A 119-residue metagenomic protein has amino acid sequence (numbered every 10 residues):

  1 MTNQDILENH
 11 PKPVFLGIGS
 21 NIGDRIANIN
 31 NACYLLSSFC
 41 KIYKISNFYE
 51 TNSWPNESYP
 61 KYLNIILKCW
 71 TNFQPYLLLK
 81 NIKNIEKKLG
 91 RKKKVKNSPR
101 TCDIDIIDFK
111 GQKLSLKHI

Functional and structural regions predicted by a protein language model:
I6-N9, N30: Charged, conformationally dynamic linker/hinge segments that couple catalytic or nucleotide-dependent chemistry
P11-F15: Extreme N-terminal starter segment of soluble prokaryotic enzymes
A27-Q74: Short, surface-exposed acidic-centric catalytic microdomains
N64-F109: Helix-adjacent hinge/juxtasegments
G111-L114: Catalytic palm subdomain of template-directed nucleic-acid polymerases, centered on the conserved carboxylate motif
H118-I119: Conserved small/polar residues in nucleotide/adenosyl-binding loops
